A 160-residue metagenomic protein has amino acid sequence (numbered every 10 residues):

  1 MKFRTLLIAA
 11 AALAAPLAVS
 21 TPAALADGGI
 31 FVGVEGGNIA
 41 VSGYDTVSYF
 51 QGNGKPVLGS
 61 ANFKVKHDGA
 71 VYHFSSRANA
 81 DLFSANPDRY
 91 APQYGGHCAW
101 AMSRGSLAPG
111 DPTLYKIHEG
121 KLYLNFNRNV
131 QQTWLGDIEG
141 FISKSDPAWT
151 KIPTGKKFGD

Functional and structural regions predicted by a protein language model:
M1-A10: Bacterial N-terminal signal peptides that target proteins for export
A15-A23: C-terminal segment of classical bacterial N-terminal signal peptides
A24-D160: Charged, low-complexity intrinsically disordered segments
